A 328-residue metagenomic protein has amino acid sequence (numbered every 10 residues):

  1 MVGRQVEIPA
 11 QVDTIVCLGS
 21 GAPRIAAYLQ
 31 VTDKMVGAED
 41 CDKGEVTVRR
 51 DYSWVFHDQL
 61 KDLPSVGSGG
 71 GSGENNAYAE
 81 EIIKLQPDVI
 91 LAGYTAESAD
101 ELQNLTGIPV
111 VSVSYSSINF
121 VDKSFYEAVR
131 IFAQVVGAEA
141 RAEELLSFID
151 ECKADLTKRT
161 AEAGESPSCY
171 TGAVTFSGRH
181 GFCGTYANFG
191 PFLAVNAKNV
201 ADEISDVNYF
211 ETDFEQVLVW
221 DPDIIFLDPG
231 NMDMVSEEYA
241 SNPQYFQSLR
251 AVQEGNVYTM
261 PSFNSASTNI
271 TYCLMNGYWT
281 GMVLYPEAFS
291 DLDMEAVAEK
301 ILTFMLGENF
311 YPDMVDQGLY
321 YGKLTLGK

Functional and structural regions predicted by a protein language model:
Q5, A99-S177, A201-D202, T259-G327: Extracytoplasmic substrate-binding proteins
V16-G19, K34-E39, V89-G93, V110-S114 (+4 more regions): Structural recognition of the beta-strand scaffold that forms the well-ordered cores of secreted hydrolase catalytic
C17, P23-I83, V89, V200: A short, structured surface patch at a secondary-structure boundary
G21-R24, C41-G44, V89-I90, T95-A99 (+5 more regions): Solvent-exposed loop/turn segments at secondary-structure junctions within structured extracellular/periplasmic domains
V31, L105-P109, V195-N196, Q253: Short, structured coil segments at secondary-structure junctions
V66-E74, Y78-T95, F214-G230: Proline-aspartate-enriched helix->loop->beta-strand connector
G184-N208: Alpha-helical, coiled-coil/dimerization segments enriched in small aliphatic residues
I224-L284: Active-site/pore-lining binding-face segments in mid-to-C-terminal subdomains
